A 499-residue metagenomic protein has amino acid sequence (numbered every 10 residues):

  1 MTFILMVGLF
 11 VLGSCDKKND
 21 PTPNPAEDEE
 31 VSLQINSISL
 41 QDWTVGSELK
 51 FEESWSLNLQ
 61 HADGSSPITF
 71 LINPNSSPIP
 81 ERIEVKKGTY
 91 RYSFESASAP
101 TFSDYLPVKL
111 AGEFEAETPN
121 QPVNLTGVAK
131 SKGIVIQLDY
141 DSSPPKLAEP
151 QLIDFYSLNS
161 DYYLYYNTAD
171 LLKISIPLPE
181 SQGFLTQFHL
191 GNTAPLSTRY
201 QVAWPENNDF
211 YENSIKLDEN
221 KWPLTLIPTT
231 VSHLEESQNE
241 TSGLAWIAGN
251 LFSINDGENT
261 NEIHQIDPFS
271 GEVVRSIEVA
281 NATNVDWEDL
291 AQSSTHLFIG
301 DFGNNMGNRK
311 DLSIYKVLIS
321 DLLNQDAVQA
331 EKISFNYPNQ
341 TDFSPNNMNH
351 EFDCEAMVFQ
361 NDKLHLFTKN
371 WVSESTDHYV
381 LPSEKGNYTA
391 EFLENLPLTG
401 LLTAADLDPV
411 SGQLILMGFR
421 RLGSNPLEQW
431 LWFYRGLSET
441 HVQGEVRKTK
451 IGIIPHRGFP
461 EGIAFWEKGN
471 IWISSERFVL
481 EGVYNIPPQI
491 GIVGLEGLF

Functional and structural regions predicted by a protein language model:
G8-S39, F499: Bacterial Sec-dependent N-terminal signal peptides
K17-D28, L71-P78, A97-K130, L178-E212: Structured interaction patches on ligand/partner-binding surfaces of diverse proteins
D42-S66, D141-F155: Short, ordered, surface-exposed loop/turn motifs in non-cytosolic proteins
T69-I83, Q121, A148-L164: Short, solvent-exposed S/T- and G/P-enriched segments that are highly enriched in secreted/extracellular and lumenal
V85-E95: A short tyrosine-centered beta-strand micro-motif
P122-P150, T198-P223, A248: Compositionally biased low-complexity segments at domain edges in trafficked proteins and select soluble regulators
K130, I134-Q182, S373, D377-G400: Short helix-loop boundary/capping segments
N220-F499: Sequence/structural signature of beta-propeller domains
